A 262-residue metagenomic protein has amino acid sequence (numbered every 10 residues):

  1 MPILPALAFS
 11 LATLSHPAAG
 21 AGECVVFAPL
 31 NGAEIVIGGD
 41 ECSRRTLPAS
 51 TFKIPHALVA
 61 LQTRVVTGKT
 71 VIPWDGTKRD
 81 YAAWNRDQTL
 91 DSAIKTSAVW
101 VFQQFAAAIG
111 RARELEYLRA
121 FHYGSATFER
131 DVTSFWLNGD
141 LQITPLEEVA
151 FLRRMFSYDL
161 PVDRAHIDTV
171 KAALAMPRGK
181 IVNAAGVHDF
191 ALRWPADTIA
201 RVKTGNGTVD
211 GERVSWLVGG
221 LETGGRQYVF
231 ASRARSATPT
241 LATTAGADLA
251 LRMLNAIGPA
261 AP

Functional and structural regions predicted by a protein language model:
P2-T13: Bacterial N-terminal signal peptides
L14-D40, G219-E222: A short, well-structured edge-of-sheet supersecondary motif
I37-S43, R86-D87, K95-F102, E129-W136 (+1 more regions): Flexible glycine/proline-enriched surface loops and loop-helix/loop-strand junctions
E41-R45, A107-A112, D159-H188, R193-P262: Structured C-terminal helix/loop/strand segments within mature extracytoplasmic catalytic/sensor domains
R44, L58, D91, W100-Q103 (+6 more regions): Solvent-exposed, polar/charged alpha-helical surfaces in well-ordered, non-transmembrane soluble domains, broadly
R45-T70, A93, F230: Active-site SXXK
V66, T70-E114, L141-P145: Conserved catalytic neighborhood of penicillin-recognizing serine enzymes
A82, Q104-P161: Mid-domain, small-residue-enriched loop/turn segments at the edges of structured enzyme/sensor domains
